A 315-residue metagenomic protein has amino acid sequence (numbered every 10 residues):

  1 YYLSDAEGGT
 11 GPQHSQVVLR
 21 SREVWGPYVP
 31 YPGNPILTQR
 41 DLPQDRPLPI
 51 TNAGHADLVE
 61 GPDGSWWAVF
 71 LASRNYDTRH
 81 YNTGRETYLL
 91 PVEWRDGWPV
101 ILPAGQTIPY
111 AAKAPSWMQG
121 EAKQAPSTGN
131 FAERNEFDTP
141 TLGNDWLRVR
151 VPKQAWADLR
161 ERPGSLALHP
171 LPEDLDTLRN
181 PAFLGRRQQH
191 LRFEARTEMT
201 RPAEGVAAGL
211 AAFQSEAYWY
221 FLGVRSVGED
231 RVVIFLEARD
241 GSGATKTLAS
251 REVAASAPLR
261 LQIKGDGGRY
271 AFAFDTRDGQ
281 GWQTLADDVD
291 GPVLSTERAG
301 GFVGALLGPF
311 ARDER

Functional and structural regions predicted by a protein language model:
Y1-R315: Carbohydrate-active catalytic/glycan-binding domains of CAZyme proteins, especially the secreted or lumenal ectodomains
